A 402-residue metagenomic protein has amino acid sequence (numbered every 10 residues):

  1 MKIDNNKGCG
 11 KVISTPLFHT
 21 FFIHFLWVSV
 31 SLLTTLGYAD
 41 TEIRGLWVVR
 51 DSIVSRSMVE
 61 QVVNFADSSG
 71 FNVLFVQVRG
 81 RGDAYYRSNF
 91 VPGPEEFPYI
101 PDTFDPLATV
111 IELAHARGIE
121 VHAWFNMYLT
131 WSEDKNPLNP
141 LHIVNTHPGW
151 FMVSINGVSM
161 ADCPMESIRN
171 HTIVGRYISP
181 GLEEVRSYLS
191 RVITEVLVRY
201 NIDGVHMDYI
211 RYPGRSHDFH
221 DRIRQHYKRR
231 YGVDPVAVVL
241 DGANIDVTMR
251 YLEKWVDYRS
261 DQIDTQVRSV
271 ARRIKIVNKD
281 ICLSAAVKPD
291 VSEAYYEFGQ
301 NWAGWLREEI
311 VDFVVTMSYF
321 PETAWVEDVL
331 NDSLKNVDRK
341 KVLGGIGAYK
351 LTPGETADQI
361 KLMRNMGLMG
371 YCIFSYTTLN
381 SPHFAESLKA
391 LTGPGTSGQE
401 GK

Functional and structural regions predicted by a protein language model:
I43, D51-I53, A123, Y128-R199: Active-site-adjacent "subsite" loops/lids of carbohydrate-active enzymes
G45-I53, V91-T103, T172-S187, L252-Q262 (+2 more regions): The substrate-binding groove and active-site-proximal loops of carbohydrate-active enzymes, especially glycoside
M58-D83, Y200, V311-V314: Catalytic domains of carbohydrate-active enzymes, especially glycoside hydrolases
S69-F104: Aromatic-lined carbohydrate-binding/catalytic grooves of carbohydrate-active enzymes
Y86-P98, L129-R169, Y209-I245: Aromatic- and acidic-residue-enriched segments that line the glycan-binding/catalytic groove of carbohydrate-active
H122-N126, H206-P213, M249-Y296, K341-L351: Aromatic-lined carbohydrate-recognition surfaces of secreted/lumenal glycan-active proteins
T130-E133, R215, C282-A324: Substrate-binding cleft/loops of secretory-pathway carbohydrate-active enzymes
I310-V326, S333, L343-G401: Substrate-binding cleft of secreted/luminal carbohydrate-active enzymes
